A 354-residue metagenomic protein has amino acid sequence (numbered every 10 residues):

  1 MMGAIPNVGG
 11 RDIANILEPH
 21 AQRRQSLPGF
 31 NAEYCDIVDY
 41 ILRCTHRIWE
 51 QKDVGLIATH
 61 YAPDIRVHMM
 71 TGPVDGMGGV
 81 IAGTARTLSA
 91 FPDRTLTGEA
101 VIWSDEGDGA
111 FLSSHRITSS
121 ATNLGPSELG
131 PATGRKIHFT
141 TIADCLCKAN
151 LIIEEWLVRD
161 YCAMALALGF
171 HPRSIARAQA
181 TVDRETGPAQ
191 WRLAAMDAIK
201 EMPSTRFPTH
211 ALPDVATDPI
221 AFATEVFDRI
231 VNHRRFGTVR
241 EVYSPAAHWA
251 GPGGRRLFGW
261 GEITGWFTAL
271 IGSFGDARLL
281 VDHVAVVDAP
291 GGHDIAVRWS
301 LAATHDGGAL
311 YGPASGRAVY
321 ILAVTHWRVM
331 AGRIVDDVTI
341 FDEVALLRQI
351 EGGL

Functional and structural regions predicted by a protein language model:
M1-L354: C-terminal and inter-domain tail/linker signature
